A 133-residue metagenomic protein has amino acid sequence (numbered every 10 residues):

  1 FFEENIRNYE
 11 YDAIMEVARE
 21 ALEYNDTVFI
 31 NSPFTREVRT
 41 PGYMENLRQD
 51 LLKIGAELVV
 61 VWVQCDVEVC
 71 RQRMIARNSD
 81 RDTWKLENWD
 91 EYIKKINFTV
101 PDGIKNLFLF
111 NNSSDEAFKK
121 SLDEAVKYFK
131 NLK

Functional and structural regions predicted by a protein language model:
F1: P-loop NTPase switch/communication element
I6-I54: Glycine-rich phosphate-binding loop used to anchor ATP phosphates in small-molecule kinases, encompassing both
V28, L58, L107: Hydrophobic anchor at the start of a short beta-strand that flanks the dinucleotide cofactor-binding loop
N31-S32, V61-Q64, L109-N111: Conserved beta-strand segments of the P-loop GTPase G domain that flank and frequently precede/overlap
F34-T35, Q64-V69, S114-D115: Conserved nucleotide-binding/hydrolysis micro-motifs of P-loop NTPases
D50-A56, S79-W84: Arginine/glycine-rich "motif VI" loop of SF2 helicases in the C-terminal RecA-like domain
L52-M74: Conserved phosphate-donor/acceptor-positioning beta-strand/loop module used by diverse small-molecule
A76-D123, F129-K133: Small-molecule kinase domains that catalyze NTP-dependent phosphoryl transfer to phosphate-bearing small molecules
